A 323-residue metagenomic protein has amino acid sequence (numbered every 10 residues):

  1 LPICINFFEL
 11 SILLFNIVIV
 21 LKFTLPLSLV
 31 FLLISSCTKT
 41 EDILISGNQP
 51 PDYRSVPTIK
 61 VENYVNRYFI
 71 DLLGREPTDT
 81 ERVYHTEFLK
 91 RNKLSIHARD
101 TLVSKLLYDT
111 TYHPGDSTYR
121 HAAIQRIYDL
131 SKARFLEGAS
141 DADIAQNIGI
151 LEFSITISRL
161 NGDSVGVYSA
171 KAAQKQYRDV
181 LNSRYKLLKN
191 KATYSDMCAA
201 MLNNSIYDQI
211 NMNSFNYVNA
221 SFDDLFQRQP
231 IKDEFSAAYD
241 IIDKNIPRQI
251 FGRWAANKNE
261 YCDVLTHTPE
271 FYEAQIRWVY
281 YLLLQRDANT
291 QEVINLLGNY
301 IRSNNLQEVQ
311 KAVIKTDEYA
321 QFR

Functional and structural regions predicted by a protein language model:
L1-N48: Bacterial Sec-dependent N-terminal signal peptides
C37-R323: Composition-driven recognition of low-complexity segments enriched in small/aliphatic/hydroxylated residues
